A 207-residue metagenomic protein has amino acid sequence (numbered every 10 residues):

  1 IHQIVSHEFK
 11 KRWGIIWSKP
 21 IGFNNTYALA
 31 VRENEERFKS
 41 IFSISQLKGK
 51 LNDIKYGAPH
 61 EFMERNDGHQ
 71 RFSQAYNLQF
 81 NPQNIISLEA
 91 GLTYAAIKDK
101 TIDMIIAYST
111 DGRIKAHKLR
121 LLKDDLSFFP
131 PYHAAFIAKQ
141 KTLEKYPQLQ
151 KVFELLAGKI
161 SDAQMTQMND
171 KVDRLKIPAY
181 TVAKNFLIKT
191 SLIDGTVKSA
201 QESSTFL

Functional and structural regions predicted by a protein language model:
I1-Q74, L88, Y108-T166, K176-S204: Contiguous mixed-secondary-structure segments that line small-molecule binding/active-site clefts of soluble domains
L47, A96-K98: Hydrophobic residues within well-ordered alpha-helices
H60, F80-A95: Short helix-initiation/N-cap motifs at beta->coil->alpha
Y76-L78: Short, conserved active-site entrance elements at the starts or edges of catalytic domains
K98, I102-Y108: Paired acidic/hydrophobic, glycine-rich loop segments that form the ligand-binding mouth/hinge of periplasmic-binding
N169: Charged, glycine-interspersed solvent-exposed loop segments at helix/strand-loop junctions that cap or gate access
V172: Active-site-proximal helix/loop microenvironment of the serine DD-peptidase/beta-lactamase transpeptidase fold
